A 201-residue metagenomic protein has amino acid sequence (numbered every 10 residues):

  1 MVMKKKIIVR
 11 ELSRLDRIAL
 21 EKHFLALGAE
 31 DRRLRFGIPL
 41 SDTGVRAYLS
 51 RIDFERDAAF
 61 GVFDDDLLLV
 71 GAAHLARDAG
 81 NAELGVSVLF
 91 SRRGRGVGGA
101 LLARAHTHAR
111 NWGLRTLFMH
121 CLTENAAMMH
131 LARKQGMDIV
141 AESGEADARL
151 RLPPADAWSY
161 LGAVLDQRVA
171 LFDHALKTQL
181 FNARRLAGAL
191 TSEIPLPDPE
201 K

Functional and structural regions predicted by a protein language model:
M1-K5, S87, H120-C121, A126-K201: Terminal substrate-recognition subdomain of acyl/acetyltransferases
I7-A19: A short beta-loop-alpha structural element at the N-terminal edge of CoA-dependent acyl/N-acetyltransferase catalytic
A26, L34-E83: Acetyl-CoA-dependent GNAT
G28-R33, H106: Short strand-loop-strand
F63, G85-G94, L122: A short, internal acetyl-CoA/4′-phosphopantetheine-binding micro-motif in the GNAT/acyltransferase core
A76-V86, R93, A141-G144: A conserved beta-turn-beta hairpin within the catalytic core of GNAT-like acetyltransferases that forms part
V88, G94-A109, T116-F118, M128-H130 (+1 more regions): Conserved acetyl-CoA-binding loop-helix of GNAT-fold acetyltransferases
